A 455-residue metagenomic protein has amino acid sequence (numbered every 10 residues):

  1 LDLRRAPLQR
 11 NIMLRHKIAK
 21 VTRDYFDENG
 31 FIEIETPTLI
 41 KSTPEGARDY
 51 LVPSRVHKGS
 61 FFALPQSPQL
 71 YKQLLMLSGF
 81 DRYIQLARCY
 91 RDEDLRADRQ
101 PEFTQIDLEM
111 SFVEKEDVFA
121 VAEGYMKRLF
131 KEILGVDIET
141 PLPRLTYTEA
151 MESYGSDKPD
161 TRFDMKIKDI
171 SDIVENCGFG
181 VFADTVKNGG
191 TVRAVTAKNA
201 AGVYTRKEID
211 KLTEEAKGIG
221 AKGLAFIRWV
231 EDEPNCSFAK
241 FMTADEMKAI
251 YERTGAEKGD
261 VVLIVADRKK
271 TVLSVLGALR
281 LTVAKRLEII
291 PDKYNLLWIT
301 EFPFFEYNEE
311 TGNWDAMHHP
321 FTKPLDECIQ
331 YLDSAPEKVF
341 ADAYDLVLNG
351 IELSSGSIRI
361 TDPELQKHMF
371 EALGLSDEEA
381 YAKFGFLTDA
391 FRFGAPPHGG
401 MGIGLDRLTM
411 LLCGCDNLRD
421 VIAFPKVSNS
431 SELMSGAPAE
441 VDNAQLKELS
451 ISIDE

Functional and structural regions predicted by a protein language model:
L1-E455: Class II aminoacyl-tRNA synthetase catalytic cores and aaRS-like
